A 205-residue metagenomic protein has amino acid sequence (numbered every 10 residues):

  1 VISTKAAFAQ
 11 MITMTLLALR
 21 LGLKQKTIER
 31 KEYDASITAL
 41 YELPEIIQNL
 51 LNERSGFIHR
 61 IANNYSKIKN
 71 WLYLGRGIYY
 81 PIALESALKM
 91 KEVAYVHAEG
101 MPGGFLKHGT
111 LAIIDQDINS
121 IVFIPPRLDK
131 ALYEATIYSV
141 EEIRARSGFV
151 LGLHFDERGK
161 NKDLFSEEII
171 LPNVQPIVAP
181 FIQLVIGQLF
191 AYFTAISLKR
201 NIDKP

Functional and structural regions predicted by a protein language model:
V1-P205: A SIS-like phosphosugar-recognition module
